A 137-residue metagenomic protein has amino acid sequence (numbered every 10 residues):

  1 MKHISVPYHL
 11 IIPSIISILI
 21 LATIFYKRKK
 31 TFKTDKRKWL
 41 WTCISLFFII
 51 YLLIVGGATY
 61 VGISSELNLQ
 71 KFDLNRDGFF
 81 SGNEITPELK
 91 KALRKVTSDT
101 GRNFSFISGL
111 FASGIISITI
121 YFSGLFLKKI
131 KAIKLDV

Functional and structural regions predicted by a protein language model:
M1-R76, G82-V137: Calcium-binding acidic motifs and repeat modules
